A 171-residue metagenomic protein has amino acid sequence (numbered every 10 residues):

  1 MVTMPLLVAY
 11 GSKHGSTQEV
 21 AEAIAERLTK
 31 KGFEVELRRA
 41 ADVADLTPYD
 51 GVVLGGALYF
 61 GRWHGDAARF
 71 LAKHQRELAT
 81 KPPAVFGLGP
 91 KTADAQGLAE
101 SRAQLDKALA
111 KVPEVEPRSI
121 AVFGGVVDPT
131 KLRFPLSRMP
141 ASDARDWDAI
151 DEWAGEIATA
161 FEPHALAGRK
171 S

Functional and structural regions predicted by a protein language model:
V2-T29: N-terminal beta1-alpha1 ligand-phosphate binding loop
E19, E26-E36, P48-Y49, G56-S171: FMN-binding flavodoxin-like domain, especially the glycine-rich phosphate-binding loop
R39: Catalytic-core regions of hydrolytic enzymes
V43-T47: Short amphipathic alpha-helix with an adjacent loop that forms part of the alpha/beta core around
